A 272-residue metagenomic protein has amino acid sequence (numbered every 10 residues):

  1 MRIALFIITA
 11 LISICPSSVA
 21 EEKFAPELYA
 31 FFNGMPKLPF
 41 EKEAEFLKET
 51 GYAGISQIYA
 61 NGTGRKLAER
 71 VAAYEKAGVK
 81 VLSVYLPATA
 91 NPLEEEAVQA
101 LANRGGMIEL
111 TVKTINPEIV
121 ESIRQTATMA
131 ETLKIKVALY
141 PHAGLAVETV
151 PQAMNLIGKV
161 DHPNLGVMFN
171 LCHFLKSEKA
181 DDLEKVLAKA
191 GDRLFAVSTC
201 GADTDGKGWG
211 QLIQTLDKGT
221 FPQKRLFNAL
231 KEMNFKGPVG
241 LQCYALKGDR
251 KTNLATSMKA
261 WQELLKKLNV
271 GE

Functional and structural regions predicted by a protein language model:
A4-I14: Bacterial N-terminal signal peptides
P16-A20: Sec/Tat signal peptide C-region and signal peptidase I cleavage site
E21-L28, L38-E49, T128, T132-K134 (+2 more regions): Histidine-acidic metal/acid-base catalytic patches
A25-P39, S83-A90, L110-I115, T215: Active-site mouth loops of central-metabolism enzymes
G34, N61, P87-A90, T114-I115 (+4 more regions): Active-site-proximal loop/turn and secondary-structure-junction residues that shape catalytic pockets, frequently
G34, P39-T63, R104: Catalytic domains of carbohydrate-active enzymes, especially glycoside hydrolases
S56, S83, E109-L110, A138 (+2 more regions): Conserved beta-strand positions in the central sheet of alpha/beta enzyme cores
V84-V167: Active-site acidic/histidine proton-transfer and metal-coordination neighborhood in alpha/beta enzyme cores
